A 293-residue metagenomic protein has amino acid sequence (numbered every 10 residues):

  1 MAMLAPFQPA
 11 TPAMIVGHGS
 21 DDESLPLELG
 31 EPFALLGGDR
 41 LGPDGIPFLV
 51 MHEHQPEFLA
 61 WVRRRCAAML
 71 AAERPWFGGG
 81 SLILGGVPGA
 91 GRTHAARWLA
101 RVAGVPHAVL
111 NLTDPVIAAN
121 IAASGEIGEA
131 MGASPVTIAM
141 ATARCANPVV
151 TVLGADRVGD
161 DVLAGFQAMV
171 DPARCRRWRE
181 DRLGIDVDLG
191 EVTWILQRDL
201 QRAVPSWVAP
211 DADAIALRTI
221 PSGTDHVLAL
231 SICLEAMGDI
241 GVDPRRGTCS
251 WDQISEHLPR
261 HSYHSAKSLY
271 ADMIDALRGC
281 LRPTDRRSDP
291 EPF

Functional and structural regions predicted by a protein language model:
M1-G42: Interdomain "pre-motor" coupling segment immediately N-terminal to P-loop NTPase/helicase cores
G38-G85: Pre-Walker A (pre-P-loop) alpha-helix and adjacent loop at the N terminus of AAA/AAA+ ATPase modules, a conserved
L70-G79, T137-A139, P172-G190: Conserved Walker
R74-L112, Q167, S206: Walker A/P-loop
V102-A139, I220-H226: AAA+/P-loop NTPase substrate/partner-engagement loops
I127-T151, R179-D186: Conserved alpha-helical scaffold flanking the Walker A/P-loop in AAA+ ATPase domains
T151-V187: Conserved catalytic/switch belt of AAA+ P-loop NTPases
R202-W207, R218-E291: Conserved C-terminal "switch" segment of AAA+ ATPases
